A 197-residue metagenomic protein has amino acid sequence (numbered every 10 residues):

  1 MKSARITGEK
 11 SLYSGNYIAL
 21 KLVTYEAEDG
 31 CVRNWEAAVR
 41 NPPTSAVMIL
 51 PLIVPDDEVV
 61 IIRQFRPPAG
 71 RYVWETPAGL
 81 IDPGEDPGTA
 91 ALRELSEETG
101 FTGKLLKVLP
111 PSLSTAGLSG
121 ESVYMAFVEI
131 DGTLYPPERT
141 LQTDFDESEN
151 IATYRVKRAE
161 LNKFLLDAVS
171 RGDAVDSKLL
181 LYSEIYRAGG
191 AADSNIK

Functional and structural regions predicted by a protein language model:
M1-S11: A short, amphipathic edge element
K10-L50, P55: Acidic, metal-coordinating catalytic segment for phosphate/diphosphate chemistry, firing primarily on the Nudix
R40, P67-P68: A short acidic/small-residue loop/turn micro-motif
S45-M48, G79-G172: Unchanged
V54, V59-I62: Glycine/small-residue-rich phosphate/adenosyl-binding loop
P68-W74: A conserved beta-turn-beta hairpin within the catalytic core of GNAT-like acetyltransferases that forms part
R158-K197: Long hydrophobic alpha-helical segments typical of transmembrane helices together with their membrane-interfacial
